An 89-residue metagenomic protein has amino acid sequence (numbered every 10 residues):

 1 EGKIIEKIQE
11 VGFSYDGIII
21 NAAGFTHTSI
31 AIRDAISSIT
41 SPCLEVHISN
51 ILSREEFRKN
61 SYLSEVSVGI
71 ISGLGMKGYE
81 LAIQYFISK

Functional and structural regions predicted by a protein language model:
E1-Q9: Structural motif
E10, S29-T40: Short Gly/Thr/Asp-enriched flexible loops that form oxyanion-binding sites at enzyme active sites
V11-I18: Short acidic/histidine-rich motifs immediately flanking catalytic phosphotransfer sites in two-component signaling
I19, L44-V46, G69-I71: Hydrophobic/aromatic beta-strand patches that form the interior of the parallel beta-sheet core in alpha/beta enzyme
A23-T26, S49-I51: Short glycine-rich anion-binding loops that position phosphate/pyrophosphate groups of nucleotides and phosphorylated
S38-R54: Short, acidic/small-residue loops that bind anionic groups at enzyme active sites
R58-M76: Short beta-strand elements at the ligand-binding edges of bilobed clamshell
S72-K89: A charged, well-structured terminal subsegment
